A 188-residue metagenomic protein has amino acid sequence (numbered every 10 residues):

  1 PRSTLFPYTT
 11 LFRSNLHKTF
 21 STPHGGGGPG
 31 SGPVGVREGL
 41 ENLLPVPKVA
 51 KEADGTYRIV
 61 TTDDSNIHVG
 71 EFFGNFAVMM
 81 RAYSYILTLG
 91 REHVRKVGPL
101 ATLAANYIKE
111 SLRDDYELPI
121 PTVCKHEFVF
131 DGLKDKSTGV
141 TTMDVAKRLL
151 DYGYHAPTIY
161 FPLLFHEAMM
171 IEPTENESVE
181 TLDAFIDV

Functional and structural regions predicted by a protein language model:
P1-T10: Single conserved hydrophobic/aromatic residue that forms the stacking wall/gate of nucleotide- or nucleobase-binding
T9, G27-G30, M169-N176: Short low-complexity, flexible loop/linker segments enriched in glycine and/or proline with clustered acidic
S14-K136: Active-site C-terminal subdomain of aminotransferase-like
N15-K18, T158-Y160, E172-E175: Glycine-rich, histidine-containing beta strand-loop boundary motifs that form or position
Y116-E117, H155-Y160: A short linear hydrophobic-aromatic micro-motif
E117-Y152, E167-D183: Conserved PLP-binding catalytic core of the aspartate aminotransferase-like
I186-D187: N-terminal amphipathic, basic-rich helices that act as targeting or association modules
